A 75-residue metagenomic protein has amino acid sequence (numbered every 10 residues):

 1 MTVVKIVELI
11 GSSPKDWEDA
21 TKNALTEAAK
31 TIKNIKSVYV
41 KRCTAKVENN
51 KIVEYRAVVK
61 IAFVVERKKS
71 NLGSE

Functional and structural regions predicted by a protein language model:
T2-K36: Short, well-ordered alpha-helical segments
V4-I6, R42, E54-K60: Broad gene-expression machinery/nucleic-acid interaction feature
E8, E27, E48, E54 (+1 more regions): Acidic-residue sensor for enzyme active/binding pockets
G11-S13, R42, F63-V65: Flexible glycine-/small-residue-rich
A20, A24, A28-A29, A45 (+2 more regions): A sequence-composition feature that detects small, non-aromatic residues
N23, N34, N49-N50, N71: Detector for Asparagine
V38-V47: Short, conserved loop-to-beta-strand elements that form functional interface hotspots
K51-E75: C-terminal structural segments of small proteins and small subunits
